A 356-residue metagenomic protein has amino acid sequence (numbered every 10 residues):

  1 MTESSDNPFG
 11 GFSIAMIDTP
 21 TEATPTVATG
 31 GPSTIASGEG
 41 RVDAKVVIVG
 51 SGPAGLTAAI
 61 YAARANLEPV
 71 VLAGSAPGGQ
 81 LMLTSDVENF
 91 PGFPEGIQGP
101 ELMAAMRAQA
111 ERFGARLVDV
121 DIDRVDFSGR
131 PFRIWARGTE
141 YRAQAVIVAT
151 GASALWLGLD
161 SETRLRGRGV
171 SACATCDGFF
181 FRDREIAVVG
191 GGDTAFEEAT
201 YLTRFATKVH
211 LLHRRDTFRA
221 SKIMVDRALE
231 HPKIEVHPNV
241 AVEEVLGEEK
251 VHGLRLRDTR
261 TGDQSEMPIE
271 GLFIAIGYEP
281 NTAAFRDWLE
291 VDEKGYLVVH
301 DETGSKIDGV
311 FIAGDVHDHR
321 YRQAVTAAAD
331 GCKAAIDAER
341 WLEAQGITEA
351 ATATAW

Functional and structural regions predicted by a protein language model:
S4-F12, I17-G30, R107-A136, E140-A143 (+2 more regions): A Rossmann-like FAD-binding core segment of flavoenzymes
P25-I35, S153, G158, T163-F180 (+3 more regions): FAD-site-proximal beta/loop scaffold in flavoenzymes
G38-F113, R184, F196-K222, D292 (+1 more regions): Beta1-alpha1 glycine-rich phosphate/pyrophosphate-binding loop at the start of Rossmann-like nucleotide-binding domains
D43-K45, D119-V120, G167, R182-R184 (+3 more regions): Phosphate-coordination loops involved in phosphoryl transfer and adenosine-cofactor binding
G52-P53, A76, A152-A154, D193-T194 (+1 more regions): Residue-level detector of alpha-helix initiation sites
L117-R182, V189-G191: Glycine/small-residue-rich loop that forms an oxyanion/phosphate-binding "nest" at active or ligand-binding sites
